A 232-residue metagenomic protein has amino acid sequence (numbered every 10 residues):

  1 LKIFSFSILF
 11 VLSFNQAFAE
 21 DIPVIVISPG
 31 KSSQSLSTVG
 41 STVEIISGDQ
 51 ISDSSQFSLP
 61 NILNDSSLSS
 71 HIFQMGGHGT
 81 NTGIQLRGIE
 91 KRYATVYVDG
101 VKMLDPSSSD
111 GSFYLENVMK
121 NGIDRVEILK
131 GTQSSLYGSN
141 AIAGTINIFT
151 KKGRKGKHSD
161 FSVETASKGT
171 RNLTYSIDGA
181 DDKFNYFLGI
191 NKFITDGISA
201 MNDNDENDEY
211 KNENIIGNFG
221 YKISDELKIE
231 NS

Functional and structural regions predicted by a protein language model:
I22-S54, G83: N-terminal periplasmic "start-of-domain" segments of outer-membrane beta-barrel proteins
S32-Q34, K91, M103, K151 (+3 more regions): Structural signature of outer-membrane beta-barrel domains
L59-L63, T82-Q85, A94-Y97, F113-M119 (+3 more regions): N-terminal periplasmic accessory domains that precede and gate Gram-negative outer-membrane beta-barrel machines
P60, N64-K102, D124: Extracytoplasmic beta-strand/coil segments of soluble accessory domains associated with Gram-negative outer-membrane
F73, F113, Y137, S162-E164 (+1 more regions): Outer-membrane beta-barrel domain signature
G77, E116, S139, A166-T170 (+2 more regions): Transmembrane beta-barrel outer-membrane domains
K102-K130: Short acidic/polar hinge/loop motifs at secondary-structure boundaries that mediate gating or recognition
N147, K155-G156, E164, S176-S232: Periplasmic-side early beta-strands and strand-to-turn transitions of outer-membrane beta-barrels
